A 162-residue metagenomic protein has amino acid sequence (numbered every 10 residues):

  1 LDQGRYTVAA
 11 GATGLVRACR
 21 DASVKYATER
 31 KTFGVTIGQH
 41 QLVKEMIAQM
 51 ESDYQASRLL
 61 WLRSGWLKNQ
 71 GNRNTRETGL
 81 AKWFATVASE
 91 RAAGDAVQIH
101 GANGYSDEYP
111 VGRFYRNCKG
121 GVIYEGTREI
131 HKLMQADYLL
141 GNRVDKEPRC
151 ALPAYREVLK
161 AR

Functional and structural regions predicted by a protein language model:
L1-R162: Alpha-helical interface subdomain recognition
